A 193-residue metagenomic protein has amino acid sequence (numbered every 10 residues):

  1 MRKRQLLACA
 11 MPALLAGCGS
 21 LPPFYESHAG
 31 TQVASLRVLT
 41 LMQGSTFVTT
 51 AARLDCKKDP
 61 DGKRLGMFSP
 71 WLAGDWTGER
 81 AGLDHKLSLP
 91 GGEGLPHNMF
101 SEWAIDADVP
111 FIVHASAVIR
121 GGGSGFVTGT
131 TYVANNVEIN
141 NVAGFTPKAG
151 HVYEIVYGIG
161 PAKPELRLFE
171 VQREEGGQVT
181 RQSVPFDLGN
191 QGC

Functional and structural regions predicted by a protein language model:
M1-S20: Sec-dependent bacterial lipoprotein signal peptides
C18-E138, V142-G144, V152-C193: Short loop/turn and low-complexity linker motifs enriched in small/turn-promoting residues
